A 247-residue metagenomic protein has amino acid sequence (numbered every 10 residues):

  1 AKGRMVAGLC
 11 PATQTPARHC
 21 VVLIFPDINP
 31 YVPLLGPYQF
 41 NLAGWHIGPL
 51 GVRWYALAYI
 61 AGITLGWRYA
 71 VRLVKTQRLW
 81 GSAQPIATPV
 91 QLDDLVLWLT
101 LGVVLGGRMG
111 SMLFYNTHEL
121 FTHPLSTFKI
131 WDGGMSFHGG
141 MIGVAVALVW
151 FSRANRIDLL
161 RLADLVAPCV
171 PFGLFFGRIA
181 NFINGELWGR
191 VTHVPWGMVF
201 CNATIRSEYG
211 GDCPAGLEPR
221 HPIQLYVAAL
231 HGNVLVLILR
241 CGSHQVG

Functional and structural regions predicted by a protein language model:
V6-A7, P11-T13: Intrinsically disordered, low-complexity segments enriched in serine/proline and basic residues
C20-G247: Hydrophobic, membrane-interfacing alpha helices
